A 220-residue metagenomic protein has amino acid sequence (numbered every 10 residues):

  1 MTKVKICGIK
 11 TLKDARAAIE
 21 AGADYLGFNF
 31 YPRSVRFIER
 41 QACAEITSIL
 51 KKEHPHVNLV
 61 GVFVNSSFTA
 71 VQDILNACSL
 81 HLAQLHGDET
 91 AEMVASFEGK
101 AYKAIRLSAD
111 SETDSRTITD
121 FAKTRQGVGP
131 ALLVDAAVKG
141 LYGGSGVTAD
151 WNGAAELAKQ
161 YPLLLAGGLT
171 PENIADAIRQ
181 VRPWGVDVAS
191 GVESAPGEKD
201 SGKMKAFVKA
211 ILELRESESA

Functional and structural regions predicted by a protein language model:
M1-A220: Conserved N-terminal beta1-alpha1 strand-loop-helix module at the mouth
